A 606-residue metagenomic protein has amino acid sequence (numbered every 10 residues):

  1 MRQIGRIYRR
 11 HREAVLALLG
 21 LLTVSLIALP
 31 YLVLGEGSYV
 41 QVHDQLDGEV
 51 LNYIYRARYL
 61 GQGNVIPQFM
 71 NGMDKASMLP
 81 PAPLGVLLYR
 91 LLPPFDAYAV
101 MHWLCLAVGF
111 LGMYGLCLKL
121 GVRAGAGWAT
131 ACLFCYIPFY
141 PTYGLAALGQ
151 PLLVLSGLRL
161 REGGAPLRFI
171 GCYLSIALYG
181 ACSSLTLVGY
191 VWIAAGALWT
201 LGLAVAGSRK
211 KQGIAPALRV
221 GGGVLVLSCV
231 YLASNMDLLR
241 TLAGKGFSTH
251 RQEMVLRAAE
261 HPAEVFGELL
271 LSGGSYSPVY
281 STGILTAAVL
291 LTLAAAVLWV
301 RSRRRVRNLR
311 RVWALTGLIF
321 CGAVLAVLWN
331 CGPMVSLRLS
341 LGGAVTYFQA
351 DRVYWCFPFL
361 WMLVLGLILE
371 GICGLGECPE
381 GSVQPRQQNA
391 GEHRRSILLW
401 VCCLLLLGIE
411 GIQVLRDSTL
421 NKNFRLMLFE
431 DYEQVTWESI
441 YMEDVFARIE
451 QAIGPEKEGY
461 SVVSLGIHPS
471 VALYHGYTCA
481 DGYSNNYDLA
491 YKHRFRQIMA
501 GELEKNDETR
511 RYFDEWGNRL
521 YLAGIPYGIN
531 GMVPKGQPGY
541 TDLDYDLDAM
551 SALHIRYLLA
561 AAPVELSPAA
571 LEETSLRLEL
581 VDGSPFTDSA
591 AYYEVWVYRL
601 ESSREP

Functional and structural regions predicted by a protein language model:
L21-G109, Y136, P141-L145, R494: Membrane-interface coil-to-helix junctions
L106-R161, P166-A206, R219-M236: Membrane-embedded helix bundles of polyisoprenyl
I137-L145, T316, C321-V364, I368-C373 (+1 more regions): Membrane-helix boundary/interfacial segments in multi-pass membrane proteins
G221, L225, L369-T419: Signature aromatic-anchored transmembrane alpha helix within multi-pass, membrane-resident enzymes that catalyze glycan
Y231-W299: Periplasmic/ER-lumenal interhelical loops and adjacent helix-loop junctions in multi-pass membrane proteins
I284-F320: Hydrophobic, aromatic-rich transmembrane alpha-helices and their immediate juxtamembrane boundary segments
L406-S484: Extracytoplasmic
E450-N518, Y557-P563: Short periplasmic/luminal acceptor-recognition loop of GT-C membrane glycosyltransferases, typified by
